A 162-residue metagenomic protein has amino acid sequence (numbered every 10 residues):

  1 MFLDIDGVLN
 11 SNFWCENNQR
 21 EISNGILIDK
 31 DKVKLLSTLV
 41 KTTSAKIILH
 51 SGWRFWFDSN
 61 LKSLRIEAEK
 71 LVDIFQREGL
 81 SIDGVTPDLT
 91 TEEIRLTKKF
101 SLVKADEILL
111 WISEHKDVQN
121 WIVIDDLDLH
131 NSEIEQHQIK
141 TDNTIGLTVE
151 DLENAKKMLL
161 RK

Functional and structural regions predicted by a protein language model:
M1-K162: Catalytic phosphate/metal-binding cores of nucleic-acid and nucleotide-processing enzymes, i.e., regions that mediate
